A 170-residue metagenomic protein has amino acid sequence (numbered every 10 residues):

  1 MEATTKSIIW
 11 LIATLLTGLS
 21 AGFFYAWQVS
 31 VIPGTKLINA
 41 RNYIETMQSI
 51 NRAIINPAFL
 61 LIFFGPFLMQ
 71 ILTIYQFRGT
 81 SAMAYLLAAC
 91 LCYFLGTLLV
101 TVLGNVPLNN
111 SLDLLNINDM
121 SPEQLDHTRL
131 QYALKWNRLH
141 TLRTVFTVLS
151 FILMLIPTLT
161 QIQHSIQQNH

Functional and structural regions predicted by a protein language model:
A3-W10, A53-L60, T80-L87, A133-H140 (+1 more regions): Membrane-water interface of alpha-helical transmembrane segments
T4-G18, L72-G96: Interfacial segments of alpha-helical transmembrane regions
S7-I8, T17-F64, N109-L134: Interfacial loop at the N-terminal end of multi-pass membrane proteins
W27-K36, Q76-T80, P107-L114, P157-Q167: Juxtamembrane transmembrane-helix termini
V29-V31, M47-Q48, P66-G79, V100 (+1 more regions): Membrane-helix exit/interface motif
I62-L72, T144-F151: Core segments of transmembrane alpha-helices that mediate helix-helix packing or line hydrophobic substrate/ligand
A88-S111: Hydrophobic alpha-helical transmembrane segments of integral membrane proteins
T141-S165, N169-H170: A hydrophobic membrane-anchoring alpha-helix module
